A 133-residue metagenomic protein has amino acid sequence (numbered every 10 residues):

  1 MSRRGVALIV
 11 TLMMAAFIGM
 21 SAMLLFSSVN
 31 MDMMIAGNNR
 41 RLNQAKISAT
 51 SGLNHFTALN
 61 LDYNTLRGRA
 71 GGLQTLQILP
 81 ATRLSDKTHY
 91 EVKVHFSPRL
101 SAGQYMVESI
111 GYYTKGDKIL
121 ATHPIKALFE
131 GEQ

Functional and structural regions predicted by a protein language model:
M1-R4: N-terminal leader/signal peptides at the extreme start of proteins
V6-I9, M13, M23-L24, M31-I47 (+1 more regions): Conserved functional hotspots that engage anionic ligands or polymers and/or phospholipid headgroups
A15-I18: Lipid-exposed faces of alpha-helical membrane segments in multi-pass integral membrane proteins
